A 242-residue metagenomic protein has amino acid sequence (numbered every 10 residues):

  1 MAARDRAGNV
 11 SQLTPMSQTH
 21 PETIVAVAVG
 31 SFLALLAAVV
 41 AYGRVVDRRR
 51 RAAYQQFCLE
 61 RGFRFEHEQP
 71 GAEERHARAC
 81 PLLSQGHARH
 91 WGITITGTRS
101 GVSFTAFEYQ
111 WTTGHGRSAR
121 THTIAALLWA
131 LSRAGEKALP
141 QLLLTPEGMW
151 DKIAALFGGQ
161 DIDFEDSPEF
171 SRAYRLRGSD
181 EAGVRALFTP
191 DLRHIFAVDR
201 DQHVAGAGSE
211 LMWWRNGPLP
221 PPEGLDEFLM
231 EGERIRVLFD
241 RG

Functional and structural regions predicted by a protein language model:
M1-P15: N-terminal amphipathic/basic-hydrophobic helices that include classical n-h-c signal peptides and signal-anchor
L13-V45, G232: Alpha-helical transmembrane anchor segments and their immediate juxtamembrane flanks, especially terminal single-pass
A37-R61: Transmembrane-cytosolic junction motif
A53-H76, C80-G242: Charged, low-complexity intrinsically disordered regions
